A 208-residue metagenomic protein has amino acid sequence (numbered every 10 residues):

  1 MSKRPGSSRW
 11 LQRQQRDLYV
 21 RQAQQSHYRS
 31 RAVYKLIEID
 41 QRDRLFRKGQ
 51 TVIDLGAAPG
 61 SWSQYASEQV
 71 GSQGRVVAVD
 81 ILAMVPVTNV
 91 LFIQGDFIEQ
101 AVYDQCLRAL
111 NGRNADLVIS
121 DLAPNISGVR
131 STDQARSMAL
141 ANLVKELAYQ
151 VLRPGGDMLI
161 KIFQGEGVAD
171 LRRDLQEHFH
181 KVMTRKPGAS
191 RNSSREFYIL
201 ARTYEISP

Functional and structural regions predicted by a protein language model:
M1-Q50: Class I SAM-dependent methyltransferase Rossmann-like catalytic core, especially the SAM/SAH-binding loop
K48-A58: Conserved class I S-adenosyl-L-methionine
P59-S72: Conserved SAM-binding loop of SAM-dependent methyltransferases across substrates and taxa, primarily the Class I
S67, M138-P154: A short glycine-rich, Lys/Arg-flanked "PGG" loop and its adjoining helix->strand segment in the class I
S72-G74, L152-D157: Short glycine-dipeptide loop
V79-S127: S-adenosyl-L-methionine
I126-S137: Glycine/threonine-rich flexible loop motifs
G165-P208: Class I S-adenosyl-L-methionine
